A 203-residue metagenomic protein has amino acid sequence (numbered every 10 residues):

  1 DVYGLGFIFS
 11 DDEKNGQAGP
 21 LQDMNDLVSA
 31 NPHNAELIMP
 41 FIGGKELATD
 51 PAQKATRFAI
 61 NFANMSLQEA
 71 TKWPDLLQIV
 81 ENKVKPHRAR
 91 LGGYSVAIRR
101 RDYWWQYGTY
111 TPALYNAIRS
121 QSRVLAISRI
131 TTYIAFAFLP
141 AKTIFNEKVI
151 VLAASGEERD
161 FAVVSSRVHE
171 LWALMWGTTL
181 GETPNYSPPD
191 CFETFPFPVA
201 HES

Functional and structural regions predicted by a protein language model:
D1-S203: Polybasic, glycine- and aromatic-enriched phosphate-binding surface used to engage nucleic acids
